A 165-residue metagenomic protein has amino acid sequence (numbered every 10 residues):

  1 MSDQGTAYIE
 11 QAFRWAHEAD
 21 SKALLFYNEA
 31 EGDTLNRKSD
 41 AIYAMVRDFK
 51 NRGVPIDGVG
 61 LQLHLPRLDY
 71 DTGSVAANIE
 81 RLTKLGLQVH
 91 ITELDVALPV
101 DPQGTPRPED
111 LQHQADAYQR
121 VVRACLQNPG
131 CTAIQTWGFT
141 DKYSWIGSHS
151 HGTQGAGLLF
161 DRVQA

Functional and structural regions predicted by a protein language model:
M1-T6, W15, Y70-A165: Aromatic-rich peripheral "rim/lid" segments of glycoside hydrolase catalytic domains that contact and position glycan
I9-S39, V89-E93, A133-F139: Aromatic-lined carbohydrate-recognition surfaces of secreted/lumenal glycan-active proteins
A19-E29, I42-Y70, L85-V100: Aromatic- and acid-rich polysaccharide-binding/catalytic face of secreted or lumenal carbohydrate-active enzymes
T34-A41, P108-H113: Short, compositionally biased strand/turn segments that nucleate or flank brief secondary-structure elements
